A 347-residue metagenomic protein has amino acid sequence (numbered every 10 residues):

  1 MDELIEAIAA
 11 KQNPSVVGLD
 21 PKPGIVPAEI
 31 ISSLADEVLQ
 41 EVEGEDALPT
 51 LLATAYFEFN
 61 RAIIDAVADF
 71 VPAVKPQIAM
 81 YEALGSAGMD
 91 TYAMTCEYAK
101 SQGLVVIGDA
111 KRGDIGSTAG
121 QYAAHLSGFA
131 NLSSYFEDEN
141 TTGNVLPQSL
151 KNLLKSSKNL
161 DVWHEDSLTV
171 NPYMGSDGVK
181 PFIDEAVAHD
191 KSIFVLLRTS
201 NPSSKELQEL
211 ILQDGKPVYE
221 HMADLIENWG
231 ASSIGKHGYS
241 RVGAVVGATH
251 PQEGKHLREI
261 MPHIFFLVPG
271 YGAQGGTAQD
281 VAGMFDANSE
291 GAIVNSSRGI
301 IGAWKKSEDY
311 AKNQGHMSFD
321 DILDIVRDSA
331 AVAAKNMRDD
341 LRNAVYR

Functional and structural regions predicted by a protein language model:
M1-A68, F319, L323: N-terminal glycine-rich anion-binding loop in soluble enzyme alpha/beta folds
I8, I64-F70, C96-S101, I183-H189 (+2 more regions): Acidic (Asp/Glu)-rich catalytic clusters
K11-S15, D69-P72, Q102-L104, W163-D166 (+4 more regions): Short, well-ordered coil/turn segments that N-cap beta-strands
V17, V74, D109, L168 (+2 more regions): Conserved, mostly hydrophobic/aromatic
D69-P72, P76-L146, S156, H250-G254: N-terminal active-site wall of soluble small-molecule enzyme domains
D114-G243: Conserved anion-binding
A244, A248-N295, G299-D309: A C-terminal functional module that forms or caps the active site or interfaces directly with catalytic machinery
V281-A287, G302-R347: C-terminal helical cap(s) of enzyme catalytic domains, especially alpha/beta-barrels
